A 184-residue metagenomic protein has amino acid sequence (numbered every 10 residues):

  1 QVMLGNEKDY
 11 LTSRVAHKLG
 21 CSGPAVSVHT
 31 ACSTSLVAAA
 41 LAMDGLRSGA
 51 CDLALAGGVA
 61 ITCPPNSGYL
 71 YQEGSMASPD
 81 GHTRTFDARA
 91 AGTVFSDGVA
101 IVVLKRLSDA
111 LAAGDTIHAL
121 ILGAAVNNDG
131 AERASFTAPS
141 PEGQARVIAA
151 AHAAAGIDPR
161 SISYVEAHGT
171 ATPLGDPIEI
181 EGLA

Functional and structural regions predicted by a protein language model:
Q1-A184: Condensing-enzyme catalytic core of the thiolase-fold
